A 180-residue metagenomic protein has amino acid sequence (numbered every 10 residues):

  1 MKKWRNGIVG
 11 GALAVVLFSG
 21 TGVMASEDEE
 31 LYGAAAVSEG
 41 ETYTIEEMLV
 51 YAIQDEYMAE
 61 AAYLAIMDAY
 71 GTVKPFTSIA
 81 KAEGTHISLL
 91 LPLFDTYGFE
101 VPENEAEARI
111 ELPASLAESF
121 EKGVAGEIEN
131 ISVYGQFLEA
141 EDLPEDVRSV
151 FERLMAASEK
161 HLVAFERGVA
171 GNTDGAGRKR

Functional and structural regions predicted by a protein language model:
M1-V9: Bacterial N-terminal signal peptides that target proteins for export
K2-K3, M24, G126: Intrinsic low-complexity, intrinsically disordered segments enriched in polar/basic residues
N6, V23-E29: N-terminal pre-catalytic segment of deacetylase/amide-hydrolase enzymes
V9-L17: Hydrophobic helical h-region of N-terminal Sec-dependent signal peptides in bacterial secretory/periplasmic proteins
L17-V23: C-terminal segment of classical bacterial N-terminal signal peptides
E27-R180: All-alpha RGS (Regulator of G-protein Signaling) helical domain and cognate RGS-like helical scaffolds
